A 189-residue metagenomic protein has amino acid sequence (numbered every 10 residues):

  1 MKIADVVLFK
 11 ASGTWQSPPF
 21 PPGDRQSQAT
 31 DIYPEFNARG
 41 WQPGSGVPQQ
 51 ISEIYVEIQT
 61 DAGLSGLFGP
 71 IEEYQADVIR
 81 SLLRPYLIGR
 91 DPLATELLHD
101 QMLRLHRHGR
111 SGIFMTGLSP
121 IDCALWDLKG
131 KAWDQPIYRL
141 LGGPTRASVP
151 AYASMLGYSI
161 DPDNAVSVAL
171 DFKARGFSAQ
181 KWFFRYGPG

Functional and structural regions predicted by a protein language model:
M1-A62, L67-F68: Structured beta-strand/loop patches that form or line metal/cofactor-binding pockets in enzymes
K10, E72, F184: Residues that line or immediately flank small-molecule/substrate-binding pockets and catalytic motifs
P22, P43, Q59-A132: Metal- or metallocofactor-binding catalytic centers and their adjacent structured scaffolds across diverse enzyme
G44-P48, I113, A174: Short Gly/Pro-enriched turn/cap motifs at secondary-structure boundaries
D122-I160: Glycine-rich, aromatic-flanked loop segments that form ligand/cofactor-binding clefts across common enzyme folds
S148, Y152-G189: Metal-dependent enolase-superfamily TIM-barrel catalytic cores that perform enediolate-based chemistry
